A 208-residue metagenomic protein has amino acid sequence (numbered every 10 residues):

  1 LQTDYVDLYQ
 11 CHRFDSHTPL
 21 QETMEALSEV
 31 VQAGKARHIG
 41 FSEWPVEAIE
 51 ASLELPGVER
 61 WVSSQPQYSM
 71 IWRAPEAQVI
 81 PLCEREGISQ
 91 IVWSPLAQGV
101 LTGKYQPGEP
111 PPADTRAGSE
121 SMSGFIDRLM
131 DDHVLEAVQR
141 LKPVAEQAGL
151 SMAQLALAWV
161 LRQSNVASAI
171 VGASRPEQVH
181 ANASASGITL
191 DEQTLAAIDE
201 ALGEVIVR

Functional and structural regions predicted by a protein language model:
L1-T18: Active-site groove signature of glycoside hydrolases
F14-V205: Beta/alpha (TIM)-barrel catalytic core signal, keyed to glycine-rich beta->alpha loops juxtaposed to Asp/Glu that bind
